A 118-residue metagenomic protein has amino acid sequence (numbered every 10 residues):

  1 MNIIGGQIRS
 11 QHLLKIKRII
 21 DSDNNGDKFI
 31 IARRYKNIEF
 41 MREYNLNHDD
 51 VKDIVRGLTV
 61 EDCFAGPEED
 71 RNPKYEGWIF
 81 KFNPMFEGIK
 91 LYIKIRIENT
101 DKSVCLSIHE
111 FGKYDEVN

Functional and structural regions predicted by a protein language model:
N2-E76: Compact soluble domain cores
N72-E98: Basic/aromatic recognition patch in beta-strand/loop cores that engages polyanionic ligands
K90-Y92, R96-N118: Enriched for short, Lys/Arg-rich terminal
